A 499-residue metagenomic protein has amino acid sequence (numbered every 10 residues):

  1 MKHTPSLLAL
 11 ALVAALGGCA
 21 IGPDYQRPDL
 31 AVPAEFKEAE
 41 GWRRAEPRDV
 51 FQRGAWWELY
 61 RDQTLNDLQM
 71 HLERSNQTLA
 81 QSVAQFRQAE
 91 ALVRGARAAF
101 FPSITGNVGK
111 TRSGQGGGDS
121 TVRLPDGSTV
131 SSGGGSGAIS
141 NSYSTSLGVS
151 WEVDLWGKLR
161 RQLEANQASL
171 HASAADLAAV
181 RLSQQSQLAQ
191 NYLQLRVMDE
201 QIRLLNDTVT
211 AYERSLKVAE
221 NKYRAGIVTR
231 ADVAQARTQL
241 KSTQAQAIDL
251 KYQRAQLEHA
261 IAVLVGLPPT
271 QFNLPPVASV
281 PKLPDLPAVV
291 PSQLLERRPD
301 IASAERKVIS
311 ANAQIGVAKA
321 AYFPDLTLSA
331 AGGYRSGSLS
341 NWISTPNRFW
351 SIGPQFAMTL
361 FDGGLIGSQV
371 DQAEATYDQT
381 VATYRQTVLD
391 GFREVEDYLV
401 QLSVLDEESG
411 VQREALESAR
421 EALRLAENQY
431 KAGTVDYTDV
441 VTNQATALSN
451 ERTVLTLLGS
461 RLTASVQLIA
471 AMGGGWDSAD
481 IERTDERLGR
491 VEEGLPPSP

Functional and structural regions predicted by a protein language model:
K2-R74, R123-L124, Q167, K251-E296 (+2 more regions): Terminal intrinsically disordered/low-complexity segments used for targeting and assembly
A20, L65-D67, Q88, S142-S144 (+3 more regions): Transmembrane beta-barrel architecture of outer-membrane proteins
A45-P47, F51-L59, M70, G109-G148 (+4 more regions): Small/polar, glycine/serine/threonine/aspartate-rich low-complexity segments that form flexible
A80-Q81, R97, V153-R181, A231 (+7 more regions): Sec/SRP-type N-terminal targeting helices
L159, A175-V290, Q401, L405 (+4 more regions): Periplasmic alpha-helical coiled-coil/stalk elements that build and connect Gram-negative outer-membrane
Y223-I227, Y430-T434, A471-G475: A short glycine-centered flexible hinge/capping loop motif at secondary-structure junctions
A426-L462: C-terminal structured "cap/appendage" subdomains that terminate the fold
